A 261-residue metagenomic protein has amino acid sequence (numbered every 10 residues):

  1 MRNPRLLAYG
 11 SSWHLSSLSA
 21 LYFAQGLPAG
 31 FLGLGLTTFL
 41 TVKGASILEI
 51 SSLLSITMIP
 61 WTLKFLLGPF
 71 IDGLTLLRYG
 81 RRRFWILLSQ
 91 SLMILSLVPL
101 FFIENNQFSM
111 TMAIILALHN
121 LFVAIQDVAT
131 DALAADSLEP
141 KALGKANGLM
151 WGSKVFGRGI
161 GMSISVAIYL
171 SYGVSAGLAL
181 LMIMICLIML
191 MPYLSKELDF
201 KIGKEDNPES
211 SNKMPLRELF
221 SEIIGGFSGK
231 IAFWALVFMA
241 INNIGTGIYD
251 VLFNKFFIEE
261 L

Functional and structural regions predicted by a protein language model:
M1-S12, D199-A235, E260: Juxtamembrane intracellular "pre-TM" segments in multi-pass secondary transporters
P28, L34-E49, V251-L261: Short amphipathic helix-loop junctions that connect adjacent transmembrane helices in Major Facilitator Superfamily/SLC
T38, P69-T75, L100-E104, I160-G177: Transmembrane alpha-helix termini and helix-breaking/packing motifs in multi-pass membrane transporters
I50-T75: Central cavity-lining transmembrane alpha-helices of secondary-active solute carriers, predominantly the Major
P60-K64, G144-Y169: Glycine-rich segments within core transmembrane alpha-helices of 12-TM secondary carriers
I86-Q107: C-terminal ends and interior cores of transmembrane alpha-helices in multi-pass membrane transporters/permeases
L88-L95, S175-L194: Symmetry-related core transmembrane helices of the 12-TM Major Facilitator Superfamily/SLC fold
A117-K154: Cytoplasmic helix-loop-helix junction between adjacent transmembrane helices in 12-TM secondary transporters
